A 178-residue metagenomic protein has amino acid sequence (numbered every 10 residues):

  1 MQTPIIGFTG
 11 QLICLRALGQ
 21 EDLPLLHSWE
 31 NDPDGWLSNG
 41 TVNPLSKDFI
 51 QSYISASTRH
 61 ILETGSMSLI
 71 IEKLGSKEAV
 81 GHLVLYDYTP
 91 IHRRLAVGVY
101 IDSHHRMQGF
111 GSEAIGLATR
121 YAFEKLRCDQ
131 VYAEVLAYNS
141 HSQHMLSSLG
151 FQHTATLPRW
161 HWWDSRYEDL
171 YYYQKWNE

Functional and structural regions predicted by a protein language model:
M1-P24, E30-D32, E72-E178: Acyl-donor (CoA/ACP) binding surface of acyl/acetyltransferases
P33-D34, I61: A general structural signal marking secondary-structure boundaries and capping sites
D34-A56: Conserved GNAT-fold acetyl-CoA-binding loop/helix
V42-N43, S66, W162: Sparse recognition of residues in long alpha-helices and their boundaries
A56-S57, Y121: A generic secondary-structure signal
S57-I70: A short helix-loop-beta-strand connector motif used in the catalytic cores of GNAT acetyltransferases and, in some
